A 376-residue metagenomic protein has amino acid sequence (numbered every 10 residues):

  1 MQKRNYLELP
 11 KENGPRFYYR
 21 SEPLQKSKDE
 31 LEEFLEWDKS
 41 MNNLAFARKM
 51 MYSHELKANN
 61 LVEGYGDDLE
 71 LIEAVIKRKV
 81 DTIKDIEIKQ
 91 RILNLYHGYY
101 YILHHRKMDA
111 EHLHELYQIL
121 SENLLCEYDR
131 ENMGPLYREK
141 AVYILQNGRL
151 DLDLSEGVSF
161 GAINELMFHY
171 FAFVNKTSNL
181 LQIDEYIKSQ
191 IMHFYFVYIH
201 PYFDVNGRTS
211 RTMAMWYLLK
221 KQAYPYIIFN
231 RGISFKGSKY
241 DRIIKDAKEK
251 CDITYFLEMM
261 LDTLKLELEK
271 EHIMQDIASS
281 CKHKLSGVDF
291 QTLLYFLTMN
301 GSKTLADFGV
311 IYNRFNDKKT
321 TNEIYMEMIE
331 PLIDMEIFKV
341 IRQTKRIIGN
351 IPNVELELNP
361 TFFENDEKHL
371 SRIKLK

Functional and structural regions predicted by a protein language model:
M1-F203, R211-K376: FIC/Doc superfamily catalytic core
